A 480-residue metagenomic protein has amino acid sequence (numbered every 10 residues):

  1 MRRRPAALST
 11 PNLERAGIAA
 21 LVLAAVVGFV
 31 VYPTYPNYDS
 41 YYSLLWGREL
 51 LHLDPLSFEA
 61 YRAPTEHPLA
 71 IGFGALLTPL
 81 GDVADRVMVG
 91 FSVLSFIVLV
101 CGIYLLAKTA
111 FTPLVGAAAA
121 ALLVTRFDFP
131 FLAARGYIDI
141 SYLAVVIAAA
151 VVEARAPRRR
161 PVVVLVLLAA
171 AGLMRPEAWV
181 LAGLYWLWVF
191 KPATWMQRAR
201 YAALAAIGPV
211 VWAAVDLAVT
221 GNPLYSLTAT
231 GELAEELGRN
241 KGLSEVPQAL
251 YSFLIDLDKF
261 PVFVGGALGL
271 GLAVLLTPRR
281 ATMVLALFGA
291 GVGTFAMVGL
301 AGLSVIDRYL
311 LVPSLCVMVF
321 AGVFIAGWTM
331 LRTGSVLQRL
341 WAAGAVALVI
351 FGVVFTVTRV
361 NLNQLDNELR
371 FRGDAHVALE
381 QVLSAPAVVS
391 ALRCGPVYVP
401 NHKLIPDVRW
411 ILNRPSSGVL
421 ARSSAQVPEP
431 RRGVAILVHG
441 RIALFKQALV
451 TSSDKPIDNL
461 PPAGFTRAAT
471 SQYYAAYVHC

Functional and structural regions predicted by a protein language model:
R3-P5, R155-L165, V180-A206, L276-T277: Perimembrane helix-loop-helix junctions
L13-I18, R86-V87, I103-T125, L143-A144 (+1 more regions): Transmembrane-helix signature of polytopic, membrane-embedded enzymes that assemble or transfer cell-envelope glycans
G17-A19, V166, A202-V210, G265 (+2 more regions): Signature aromatic-anchored transmembrane alpha helix within multi-pass, membrane-resident enzymes that catalyze glycan
Y42, A182-G183, W195-A267, G293 (+1 more regions): Membrane-lumen/periplasm interface segments of specific transmembrane helices in polyprenyl phosphate-linked
P64-G72, L80-C101, L132, G136 (+1 more regions): Loop-to-helix entry region of an early transmembrane alpha helix in multi-pass inner-membrane enzymes
L132-A133, D139, M174, V180 (+2 more regions): Hydrophobic/aromatic-rich transmembrane helices and adjacent perimembrane loops
V189-F190, I255-L285, A290-G293: Hydrophobic, aromatic-rich transmembrane alpha-helices and their immediate juxtamembrane boundary segments
A343-I405, I411: Membrane-embedded, lumen/periplasm-facing catalytic core of multi-pass transferases that use lipid-linked donors
